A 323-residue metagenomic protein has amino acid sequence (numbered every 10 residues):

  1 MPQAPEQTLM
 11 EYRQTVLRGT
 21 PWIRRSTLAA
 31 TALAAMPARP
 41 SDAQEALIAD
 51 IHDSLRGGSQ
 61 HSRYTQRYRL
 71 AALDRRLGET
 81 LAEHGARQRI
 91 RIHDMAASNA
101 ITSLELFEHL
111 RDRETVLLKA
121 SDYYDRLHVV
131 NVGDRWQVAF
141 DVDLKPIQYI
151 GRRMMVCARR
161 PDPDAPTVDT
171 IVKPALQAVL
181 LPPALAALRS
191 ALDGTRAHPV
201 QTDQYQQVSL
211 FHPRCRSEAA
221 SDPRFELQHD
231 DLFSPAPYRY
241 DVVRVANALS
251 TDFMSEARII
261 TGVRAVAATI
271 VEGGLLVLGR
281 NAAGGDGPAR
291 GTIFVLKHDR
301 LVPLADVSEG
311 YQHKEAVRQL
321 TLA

Functional and structural regions predicted by a protein language model:
T8-E45, E108-D222, F233: Class I S-adenosyl-L-methionine-dependent methyltransferase module
R67-Q88, E105: Conserved alpha-helix/loop element of class I SAM-dependent methyltransferases that forms part of the SAM/SAH-binding
Q88-I101: Conserved class I S-adenosyl-L-methionine
F233-V243: A short acidic, Gly/Pro-enriched loop at the edge of an enzyme's catalytic core that lines a small-molecule cofactor
D241-E256: A short SAM/SAH-binding and catalytic strip from SAM-dependent methyltransferases
R258-E272: A short glycine-rich, Lys/Arg-flanked "PGG" loop and its adjoining helix->strand segment in the class I
E272-N281: Conserved beta-strand signature within the Rossmann-like core of class I S-adenosyl-L-methionine
A283-A323: Class I S-adenosyl-L-methionine
